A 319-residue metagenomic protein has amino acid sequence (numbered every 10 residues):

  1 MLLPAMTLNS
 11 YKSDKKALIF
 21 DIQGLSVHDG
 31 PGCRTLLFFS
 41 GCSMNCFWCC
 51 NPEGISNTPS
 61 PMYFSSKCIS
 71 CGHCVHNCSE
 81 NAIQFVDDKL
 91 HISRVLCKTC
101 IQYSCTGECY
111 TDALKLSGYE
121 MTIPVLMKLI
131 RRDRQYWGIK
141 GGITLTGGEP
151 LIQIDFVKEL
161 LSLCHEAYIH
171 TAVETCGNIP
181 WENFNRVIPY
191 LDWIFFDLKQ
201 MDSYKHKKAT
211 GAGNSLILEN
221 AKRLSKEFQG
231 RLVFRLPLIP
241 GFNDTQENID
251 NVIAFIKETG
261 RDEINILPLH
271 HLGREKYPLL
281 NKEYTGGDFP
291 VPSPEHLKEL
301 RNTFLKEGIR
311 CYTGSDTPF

Functional and structural regions predicted by a protein language model:
L2-P31, L238-F319: Auxiliary Fe-S-binding modules of radical SAM enzymes
I19-H73, H91-T99: N-terminal pre-triad scaffold of radical SAM enzymes
I22, F39-S40, P52, R94-V95 (+6 more regions): Fold-independent oxyanion-binding glycine-rich loops and adjacent beta-strand/coil segments at enzyme active sites
F47-G54, H73-H91, Q102-Y119: Iron-sulfur cluster-binding cysteine motifs and their immediate structural context in ferredoxin-like electron-transfer
D88-K89, L96, Y119-V125, L129: FAD-binding FR-type
D112, L163-A167, E307: Conserved dinucleotide-binding and phosphotransfer motif residues
P124-L279: Conserved AdoMet/S-adenosylmethionine-binding subsite of the radical SAM
